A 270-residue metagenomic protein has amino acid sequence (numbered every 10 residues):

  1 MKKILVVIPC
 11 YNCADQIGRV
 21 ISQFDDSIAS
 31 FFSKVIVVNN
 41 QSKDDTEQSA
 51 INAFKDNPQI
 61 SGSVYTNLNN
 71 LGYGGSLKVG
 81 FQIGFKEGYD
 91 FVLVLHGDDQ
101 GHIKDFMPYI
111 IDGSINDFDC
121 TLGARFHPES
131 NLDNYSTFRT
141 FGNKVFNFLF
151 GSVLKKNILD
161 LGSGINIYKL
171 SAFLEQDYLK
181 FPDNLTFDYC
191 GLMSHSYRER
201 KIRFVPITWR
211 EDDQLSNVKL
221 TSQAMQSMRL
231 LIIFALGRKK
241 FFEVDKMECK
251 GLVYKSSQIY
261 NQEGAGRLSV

Functional and structural regions predicted by a protein language model:
M1, L179-V270: Hydrophobic helical membrane-anchoring modules
K3-L5, K34, C190: Cell-envelope/extracellular polymer assembly enzymes that use nucleotide-activated donors
C13-I28: Short, well-formed alpha-helical segments that are part of the catalytic scaffolds of diverse glycosyltransferases
D15-G18, D44-A53: Acidic helix N-cap motif at the loop->helix transition within catalytic regions of sugar-transfer enzymes
F32-S42, Y65-T66: Short beta-strand/loop segment that forms part of the nucleotide-sugar
N39-Q48, D99: A conserved acidic beta->alpha catalytic loop
N67-K86, F91, I103-L185, D212-S222: Acceptor/aglycone-binding surface of glycosyltransferases and processive sugar-polymer synthases
